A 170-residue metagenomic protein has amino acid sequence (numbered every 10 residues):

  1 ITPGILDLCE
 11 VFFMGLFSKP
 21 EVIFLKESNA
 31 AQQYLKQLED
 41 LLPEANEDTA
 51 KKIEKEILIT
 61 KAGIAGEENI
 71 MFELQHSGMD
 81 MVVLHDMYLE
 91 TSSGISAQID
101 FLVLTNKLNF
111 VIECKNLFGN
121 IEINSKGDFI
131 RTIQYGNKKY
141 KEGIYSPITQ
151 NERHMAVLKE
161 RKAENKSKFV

Functional and structural regions predicted by a protein language model:
L8-I99, V103-V170: Intrinsically disordered, low-complexity Ser/Thr/Pro/Gly-rich regulatory segments
